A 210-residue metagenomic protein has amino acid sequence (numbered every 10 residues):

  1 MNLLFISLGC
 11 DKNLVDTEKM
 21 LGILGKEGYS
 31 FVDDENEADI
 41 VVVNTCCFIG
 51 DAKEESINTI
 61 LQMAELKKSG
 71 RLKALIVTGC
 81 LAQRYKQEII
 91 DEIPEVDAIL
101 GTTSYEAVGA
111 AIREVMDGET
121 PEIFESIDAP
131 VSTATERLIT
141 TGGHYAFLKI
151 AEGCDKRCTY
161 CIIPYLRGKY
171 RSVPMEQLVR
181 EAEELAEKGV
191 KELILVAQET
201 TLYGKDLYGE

Functional and structural regions predicted by a protein language model:
M1-Y203: Proteins enriched for Cys/Gly/acidic motifs involved in redox and nucleic-acid/cofactor modification
G204-E210: Short, intrinsically disordered, charge-balanced linker/junction segments flanking boundaries in proteins
